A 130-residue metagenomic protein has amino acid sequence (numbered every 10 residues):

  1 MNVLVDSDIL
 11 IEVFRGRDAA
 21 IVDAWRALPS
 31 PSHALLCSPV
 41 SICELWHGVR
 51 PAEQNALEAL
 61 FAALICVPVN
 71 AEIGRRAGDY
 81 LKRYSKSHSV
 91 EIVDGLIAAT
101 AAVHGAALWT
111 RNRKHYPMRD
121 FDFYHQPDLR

Functional and structural regions predicted by a protein language model:
M1-C37, W46-A62, R130: Short, well-structured N-terminal submotif of metal-dependent ribonuclease cores
M1-N2, A98-R130: Acidic, PIN/NYN-like endoribonuclease modules and their adjacent C-terminal/linker elements
D6-S7, L45, A77, A101: Generic structural signal for small/hydrophobic residues in well-ordered secondary structure, especially within
I9-L10, S41, I73, L96-I97 (+1 more regions): Alpha-helix capping/helix-boundary segments
E12-V13, G48, A77, R119 (+1 more regions): Residues that scaffold the ATP/ADP-binding catalytic core of kinase and kinase-like folds
P31-S32, A63-L64, H104, R119: Structured helix-beta-strand junction loops
L36, V67, Y124: General small-molecule cofactor/ligand-binding pocket signal
I65-R111: Active-site neighborhoods of divalent-metal-dependent phosphate/nucleic-acid chemistry enzymes
